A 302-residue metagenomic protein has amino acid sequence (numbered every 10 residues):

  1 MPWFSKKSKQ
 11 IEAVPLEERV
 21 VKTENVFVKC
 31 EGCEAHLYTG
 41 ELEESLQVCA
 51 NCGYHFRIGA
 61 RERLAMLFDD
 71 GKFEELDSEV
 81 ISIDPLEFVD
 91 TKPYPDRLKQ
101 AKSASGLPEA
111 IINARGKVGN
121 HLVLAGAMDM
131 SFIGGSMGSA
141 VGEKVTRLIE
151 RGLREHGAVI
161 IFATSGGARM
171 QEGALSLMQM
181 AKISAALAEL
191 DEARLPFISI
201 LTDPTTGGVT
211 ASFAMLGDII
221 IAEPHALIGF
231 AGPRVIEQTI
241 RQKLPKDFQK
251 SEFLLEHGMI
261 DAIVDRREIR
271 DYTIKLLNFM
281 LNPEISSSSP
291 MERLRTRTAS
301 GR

Functional and structural regions predicted by a protein language model:
M1-L16, S300: Intrinsic-disorder signature of long, low-complexity extramembrane regions of polytopic membrane transport proteins
I11-V20, V28-K29, F56-N113: An N-cap/entry alpha-helix motif that binds or orients negatively charged groups
F27, L46: Residues immediately within or flanking Cys/His clusters that coordinate Zn2+ in small zinc-binding modules
C30-C33, C49-C52: Short cysteine-rich clusters marking metal-coordination/redox-active sites
H36-L37, H55-F56: Cys/His-rich microdomains that often coordinate metals
I112-D191, I198: Cleft-lining beta-strand/loop regions that shape enzyme active-site pockets
A163-L281, I285: Conserved catalytic cores of soluble enzyme domains, especially glycine-rich substrate-binding beta-alpha loops
I274-R302: C-terminal amphipathic helix plus adjacent low-complexity, charged tail appended to glycosyltransferase catalytic
